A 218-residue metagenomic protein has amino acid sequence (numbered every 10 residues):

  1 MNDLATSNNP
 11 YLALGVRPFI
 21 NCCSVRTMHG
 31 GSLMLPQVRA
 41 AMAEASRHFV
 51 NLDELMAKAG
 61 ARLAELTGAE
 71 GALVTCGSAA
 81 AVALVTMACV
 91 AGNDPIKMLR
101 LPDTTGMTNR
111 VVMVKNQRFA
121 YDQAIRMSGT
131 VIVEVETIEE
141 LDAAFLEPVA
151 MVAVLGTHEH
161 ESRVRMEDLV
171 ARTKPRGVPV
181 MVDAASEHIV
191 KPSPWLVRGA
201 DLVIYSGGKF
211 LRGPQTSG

Functional and structural regions predicted by a protein language model:
D3: Short, Gly/Pro- and small/polar-rich lid/capping loops
T6-L33, G60-V74, A79-G218: Conserved PLP-enzyme active-site core in the AAT-like
I20-K58: A glycine-/small-polar-enriched, mobile loop at the entrance of the PLP active site in fold-type I
